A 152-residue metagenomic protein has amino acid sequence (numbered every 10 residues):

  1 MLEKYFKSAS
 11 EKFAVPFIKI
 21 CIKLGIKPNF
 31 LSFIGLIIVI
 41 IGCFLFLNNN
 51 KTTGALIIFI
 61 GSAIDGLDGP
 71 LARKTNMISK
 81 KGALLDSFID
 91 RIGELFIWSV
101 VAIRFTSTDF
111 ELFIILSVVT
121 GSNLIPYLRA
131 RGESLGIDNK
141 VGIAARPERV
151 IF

Functional and structural regions predicted by a protein language model:
M1-I18, S87-F152: A feature for the membrane-embedded catalytic helix bundles of lipid/isoprenoid biosynthetic enzymes
M1-L56: Topogenic membrane-insertion module of multi-pass membrane proteins
L24, N48-N49, K74-I78, R104-T108 (+2 more regions): Membrane-interface elements of multi-pass transporters and channels
F30, T53, K81, K140-V141 (+1 more regions): Residue-level recognition of membrane-helix boundary sites in multi-pass small-molecule transporters
I34-I41, L56-I60, S99, S117-G121 (+1 more regions): Lipid-exposed faces of alpha-helical membrane segments in multi-pass integral membrane proteins
G42-L47, D68-R73, F96-R104, F152: Generic transmembrane alpha-helix signature in multi-pass membrane proteins, especially transporters/channels
T53-S99, L124, L128-E133: Acidic (Asp/Glu-rich) catalytic motifs at the cytosolic membrane interface
